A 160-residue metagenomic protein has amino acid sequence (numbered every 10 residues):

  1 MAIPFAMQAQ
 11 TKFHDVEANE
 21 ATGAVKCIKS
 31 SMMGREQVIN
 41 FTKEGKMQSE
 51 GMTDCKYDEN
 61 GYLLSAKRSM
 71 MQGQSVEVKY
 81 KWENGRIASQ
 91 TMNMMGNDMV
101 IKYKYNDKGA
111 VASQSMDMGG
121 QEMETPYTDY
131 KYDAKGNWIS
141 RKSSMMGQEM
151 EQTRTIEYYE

Functional and structural regions predicted by a protein language model:
M1-K12: Bacterial Sec-dependent N-terminal signal peptides
Q10-E160: Buried hydrophobic residues that stabilize the cores of well-folded domains
